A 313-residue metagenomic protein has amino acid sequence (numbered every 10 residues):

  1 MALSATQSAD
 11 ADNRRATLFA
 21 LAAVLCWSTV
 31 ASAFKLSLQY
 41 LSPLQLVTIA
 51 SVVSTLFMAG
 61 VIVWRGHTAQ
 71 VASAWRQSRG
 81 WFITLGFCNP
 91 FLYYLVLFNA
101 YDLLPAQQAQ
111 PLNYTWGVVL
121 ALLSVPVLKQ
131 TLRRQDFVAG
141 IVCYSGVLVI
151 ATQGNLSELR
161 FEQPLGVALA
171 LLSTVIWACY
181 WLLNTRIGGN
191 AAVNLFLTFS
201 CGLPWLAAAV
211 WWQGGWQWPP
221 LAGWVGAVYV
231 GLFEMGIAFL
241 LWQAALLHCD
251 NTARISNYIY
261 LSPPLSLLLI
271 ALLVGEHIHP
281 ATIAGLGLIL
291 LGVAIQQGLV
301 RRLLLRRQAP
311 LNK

Functional and structural regions predicted by a protein language model:
M1-A50, S145, L156-R186, C201-W205 (+2 more regions): Glycine-/small-residue-enriched transmembrane alpha-helix faces in small-molecule transporters and effluxers
A2, Y40-L92, V119-L123, V175-C179 (+3 more regions): Transmembrane alpha-helices of multi-pass small-molecule transport proteins
D12-T17, Y40-T48, A74-R79, T152-T174 (+2 more regions): Juxtamembrane helix-entry segments on the extracytoplasmic side of multipass membrane proteins
A20, R76-T84, L132-Y144, G189-F199 (+1 more regions): Cytoplasmic-side transmembrane-helix entry/capping segments in multi-pass membrane proteins
L25-S28, S32, A59, G86-F91 (+7 more regions): Hydrophobic/small/kink-forming positions within alpha-helical transmembrane segments of polytopic membrane proteins
C26, V30-A31, G66-N113, V149 (+1 more regions): Specific transmembrane alpha-helical segments of multi-pass solute transporters/efflux pumps, especially DMT/EamA
V47-I49, A109-T115, L183-L203, M235-L272: Helix-helix packing/entry segments at the starts of transmembrane helices
M58, L132-G154, L269, A281-V300: Hydrophobic transmembrane alpha-helices of multi-pass small-molecule transport proteins
